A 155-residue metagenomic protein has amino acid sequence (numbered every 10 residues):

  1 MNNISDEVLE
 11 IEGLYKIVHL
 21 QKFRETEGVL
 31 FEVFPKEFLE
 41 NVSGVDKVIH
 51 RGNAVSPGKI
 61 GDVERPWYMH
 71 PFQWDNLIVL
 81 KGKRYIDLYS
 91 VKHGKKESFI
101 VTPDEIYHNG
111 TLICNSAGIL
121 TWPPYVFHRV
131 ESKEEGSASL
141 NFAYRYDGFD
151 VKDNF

Functional and structural regions predicted by a protein language model:
M1-C114, E134-F155: Active-site region of the double-stranded beta-helix
A117-V130: Histidine-centered metal-chelating micro-motifs
